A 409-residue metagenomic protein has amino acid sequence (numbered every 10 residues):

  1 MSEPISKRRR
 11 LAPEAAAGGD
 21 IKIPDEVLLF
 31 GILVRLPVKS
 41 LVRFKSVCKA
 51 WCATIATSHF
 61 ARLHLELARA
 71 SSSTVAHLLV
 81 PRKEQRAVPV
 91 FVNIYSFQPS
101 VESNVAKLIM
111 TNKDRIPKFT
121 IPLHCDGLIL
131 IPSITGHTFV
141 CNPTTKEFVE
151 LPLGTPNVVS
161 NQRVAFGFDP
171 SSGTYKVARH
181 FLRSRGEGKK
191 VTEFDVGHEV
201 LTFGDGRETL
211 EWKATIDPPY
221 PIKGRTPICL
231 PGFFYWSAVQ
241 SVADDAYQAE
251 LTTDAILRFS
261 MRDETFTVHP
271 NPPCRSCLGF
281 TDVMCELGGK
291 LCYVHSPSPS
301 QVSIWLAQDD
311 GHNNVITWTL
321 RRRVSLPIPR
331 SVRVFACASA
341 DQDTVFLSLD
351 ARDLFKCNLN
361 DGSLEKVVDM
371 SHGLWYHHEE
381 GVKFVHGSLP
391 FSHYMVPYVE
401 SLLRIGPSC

Functional and structural regions predicted by a protein language model:
M1-C409: N-terminal entry/capping and adjacent linker segments that precede and initiate structured domains
